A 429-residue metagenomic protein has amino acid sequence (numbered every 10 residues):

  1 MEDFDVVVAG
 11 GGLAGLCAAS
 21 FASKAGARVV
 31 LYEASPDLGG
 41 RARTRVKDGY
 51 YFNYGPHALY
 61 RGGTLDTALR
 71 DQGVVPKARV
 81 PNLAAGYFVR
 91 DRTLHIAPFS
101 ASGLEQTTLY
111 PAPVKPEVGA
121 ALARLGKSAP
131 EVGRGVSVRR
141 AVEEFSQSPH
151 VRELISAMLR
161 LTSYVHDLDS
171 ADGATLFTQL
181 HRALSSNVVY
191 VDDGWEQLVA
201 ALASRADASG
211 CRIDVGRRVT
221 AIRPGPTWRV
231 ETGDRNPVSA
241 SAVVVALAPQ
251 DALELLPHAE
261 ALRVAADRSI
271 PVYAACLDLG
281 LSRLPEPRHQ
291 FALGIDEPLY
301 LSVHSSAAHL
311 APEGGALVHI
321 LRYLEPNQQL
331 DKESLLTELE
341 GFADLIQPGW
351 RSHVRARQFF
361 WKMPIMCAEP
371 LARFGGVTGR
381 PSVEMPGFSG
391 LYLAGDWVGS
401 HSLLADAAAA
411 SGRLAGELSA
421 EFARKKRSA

Functional and structural regions predicted by a protein language model:
F4-L31: N-terminal Rossmann-like FAD-binding beta1-loop-alpha1 element of flavoenzymes
S23-K47: Glycine-rich FAD pyrophosphate-binding loop
A27-V29, V243, S352, A356: Hydrophobic anchor at the start of a short beta-strand that flanks the dinucleotide cofactor-binding loop
R43-Y51, L59-E117: A conserved beta-strand/loop capping segment in the N-terminal third of enzymes that catalyze redox or closely related
E105-F177, S185, V189: Rossmann-like flavin
T178-T227: Helical element adjacent to the flavin cofactor pocket in flavoenzyme catalytic cores
T220-V318, P326-N327, S382-V383: Mid-domain catalytic core of redox enzymes that form a hydrophobic substrate pocket/lid adjacent to a catalytic redox
H304-A429: Conserved flavin/dinucleotide-binding core of flavoenzymes
